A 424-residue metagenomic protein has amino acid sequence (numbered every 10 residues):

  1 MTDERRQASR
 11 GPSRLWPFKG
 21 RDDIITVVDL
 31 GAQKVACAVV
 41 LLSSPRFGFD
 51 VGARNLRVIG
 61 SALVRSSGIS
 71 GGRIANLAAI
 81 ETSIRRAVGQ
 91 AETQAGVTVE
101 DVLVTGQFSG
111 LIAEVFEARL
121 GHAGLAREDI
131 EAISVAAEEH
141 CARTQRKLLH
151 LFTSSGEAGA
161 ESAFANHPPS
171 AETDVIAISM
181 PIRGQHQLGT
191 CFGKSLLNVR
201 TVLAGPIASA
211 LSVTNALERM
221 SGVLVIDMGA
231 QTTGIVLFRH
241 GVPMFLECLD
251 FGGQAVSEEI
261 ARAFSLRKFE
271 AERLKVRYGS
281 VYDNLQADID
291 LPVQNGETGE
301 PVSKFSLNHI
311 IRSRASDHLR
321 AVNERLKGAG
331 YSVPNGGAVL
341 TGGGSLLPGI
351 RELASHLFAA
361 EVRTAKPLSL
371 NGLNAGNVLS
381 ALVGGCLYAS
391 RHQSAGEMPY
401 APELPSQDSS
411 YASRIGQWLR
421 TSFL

Functional and structural regions predicted by a protein language model:
M1-A32, A38-V223, P243, R267-K268 (+3 more regions): Nucleotide/phosphate-binding catalytic cleft detector across ATP-hydrolyzing and phosphate-transferring enzymes
D29, N215, D227, D317 (+1 more regions): Extended, folded domain segments that form the structural surfaces/walls around functional sites
I74, S212, A255-A261, N371-N377: Short, charged, surface-exposed secondary-structure boundary motifs
V104-G110, A230, G342-L346: Core structural elements
R127, H356-V383: Conserved phosphate-binding/catalytic loops in two-lobed NTP-binding clefts
T214-D283: Acidic, glycine-rich loop-and-beta core segments that form the ion-binding/anion-interacting portion of active sites
G279-Y282, V333-L357: Glycine-rich phosphate-binding loops at beta-strand->alpha-helix junctions
R314-N323: A general structural motif
